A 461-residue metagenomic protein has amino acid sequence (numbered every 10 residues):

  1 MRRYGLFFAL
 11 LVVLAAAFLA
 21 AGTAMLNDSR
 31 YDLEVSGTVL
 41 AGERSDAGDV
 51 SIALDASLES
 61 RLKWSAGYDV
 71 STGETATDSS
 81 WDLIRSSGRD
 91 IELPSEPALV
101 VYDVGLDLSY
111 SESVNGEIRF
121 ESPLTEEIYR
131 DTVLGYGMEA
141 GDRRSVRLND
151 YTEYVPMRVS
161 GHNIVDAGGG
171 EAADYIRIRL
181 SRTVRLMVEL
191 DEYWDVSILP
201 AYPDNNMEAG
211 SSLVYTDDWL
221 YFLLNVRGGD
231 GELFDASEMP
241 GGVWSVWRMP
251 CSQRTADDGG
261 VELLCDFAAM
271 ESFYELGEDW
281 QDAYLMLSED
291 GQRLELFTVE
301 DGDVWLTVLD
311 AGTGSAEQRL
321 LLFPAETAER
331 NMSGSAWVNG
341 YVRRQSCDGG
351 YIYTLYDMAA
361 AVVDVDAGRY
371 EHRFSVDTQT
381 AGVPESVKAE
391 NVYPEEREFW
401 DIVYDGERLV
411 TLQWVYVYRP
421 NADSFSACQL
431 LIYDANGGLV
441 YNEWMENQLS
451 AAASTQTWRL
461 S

Functional and structural regions predicted by a protein language model:
M1-R182, E443-S461: Sequence/structural signature of beta-propeller modules and their immediately flanking N-terminal secretory/stalk
G42-L58, S111, Y136-G141, S145-N149 (+8 more regions): Structural signature of eukaryotic scaffold interfaces centered on beta-propeller domains
L93-F297: Long, acidic/polar, low-complexity amphipathic helices and coiled-coil-like
G170-P203, S252-D279, L320-A336, D366-P394 (+1 more regions): Surface-exposed loop and turn segments in beta-propeller and other repeat-based domains that flank or scaffold
A173-R177, T183, F234-A256, V304-G314 (+2 more regions): Beta-propeller blade signature
L223-R227, S237-P240, L296-E300, T354-A359 (+1 more regions): Beta-strand C-termini and the immediately following turn/loop, strongest in propeller blades
W337-Y353, A360-V363, Y370-D405, V410-S424 (+1 more regions): Extended, charge-rich low-complexity regions and/or helical-solenoid scaffolds
L409-Y416, P420-S461: Blade-level signature of beta-propeller repeat domains, shared across WD40, Kelch, NHL, RCC1 and BNR/Asp-box propellers
